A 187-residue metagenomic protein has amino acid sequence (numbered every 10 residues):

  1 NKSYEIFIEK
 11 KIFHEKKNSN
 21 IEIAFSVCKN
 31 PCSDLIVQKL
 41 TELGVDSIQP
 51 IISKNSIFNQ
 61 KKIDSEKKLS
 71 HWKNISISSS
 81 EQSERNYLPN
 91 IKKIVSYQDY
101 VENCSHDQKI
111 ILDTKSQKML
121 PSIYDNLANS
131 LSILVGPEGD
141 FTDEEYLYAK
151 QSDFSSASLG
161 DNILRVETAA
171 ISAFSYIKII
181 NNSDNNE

Functional and structural regions predicted by a protein language model:
N1-H14: N-terminal positively charged helical leader segments and presequences
F13-I110: RNA substrate-binding interface of SAM-dependent RNA methyltransferases
F25-S26, E138, N162, V166: Glycine- and other small-residue-rich loops at beta-strand/loop junctions that grip anionic moieties
I57-F58, M119, V166, A173: Generic structural signal for helix capping and beta-alpha/helix-loop junctions
K92-S96, K115, T168: Short beta->alpha linker loops
S96-V101, Q117-M119, I163-L164: A short acidic, often aromatic-flanked loop/helix-cap motif at beta-alpha or helix-coil junctions that lines enzyme
C104-L147, F154-A157: Active-site/ligand-binding-proximal alpha/beta "capping" segment
D143-E187: Structured adenosyl-cofactor binding patch, chiefly the S-adenosyl-L-methionine
